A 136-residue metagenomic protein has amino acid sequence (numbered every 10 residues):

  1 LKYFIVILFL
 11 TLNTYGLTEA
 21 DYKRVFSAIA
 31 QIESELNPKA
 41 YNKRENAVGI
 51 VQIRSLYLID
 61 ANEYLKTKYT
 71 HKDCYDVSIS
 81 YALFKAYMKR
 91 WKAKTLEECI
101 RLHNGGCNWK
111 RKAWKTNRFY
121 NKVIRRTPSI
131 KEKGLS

Functional and structural regions predicted by a protein language model:
K2-Y3, Y22, L96, T116 (+1 more regions): Short amphipathic alpha-helical segments that mediate assembly, nucleic-acid/protein binding, or membrane association
Y3-N13: Sec-dependent N-terminal signal peptides
T14-A20: Boundary at the C-terminal end of the N-terminal hydrophobic targeting segment
D21-N37, I53, F84, C99-G106: Short, functionally critical alpha-helical segments immediately adjacent to catalytic or ligand/cofactor-binding
E33, Y41-L58: Short N-proximal segments of mature Sec-exported proteins
S34-A40, G106-N117: Secretory-pathway/luminal and periplasmic proteins that interact with or process carbohydrate-rich
S55-K110, F119-S129: Alpha-helical segment that forms one wall of the substrate-binding/catalytic cleft in peptidoglycan-active domains
L135-S136: Short, solvent-exposed mixed-charge patches
